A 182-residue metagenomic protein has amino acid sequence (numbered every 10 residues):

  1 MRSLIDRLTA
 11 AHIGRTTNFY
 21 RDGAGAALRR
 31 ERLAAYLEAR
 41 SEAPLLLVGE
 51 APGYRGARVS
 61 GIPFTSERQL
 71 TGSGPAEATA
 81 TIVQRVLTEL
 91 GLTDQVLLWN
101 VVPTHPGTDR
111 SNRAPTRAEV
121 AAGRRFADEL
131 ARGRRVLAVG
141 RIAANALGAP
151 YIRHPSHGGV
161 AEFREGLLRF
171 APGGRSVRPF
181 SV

Functional and structural regions predicted by a protein language model:
M1-A146, P150-Y151, H157-G158: A polyanion-binding, active-site-adjacent surface
G148-P179: Short, flexible loop segments at boundaries between secondary-structure elements
